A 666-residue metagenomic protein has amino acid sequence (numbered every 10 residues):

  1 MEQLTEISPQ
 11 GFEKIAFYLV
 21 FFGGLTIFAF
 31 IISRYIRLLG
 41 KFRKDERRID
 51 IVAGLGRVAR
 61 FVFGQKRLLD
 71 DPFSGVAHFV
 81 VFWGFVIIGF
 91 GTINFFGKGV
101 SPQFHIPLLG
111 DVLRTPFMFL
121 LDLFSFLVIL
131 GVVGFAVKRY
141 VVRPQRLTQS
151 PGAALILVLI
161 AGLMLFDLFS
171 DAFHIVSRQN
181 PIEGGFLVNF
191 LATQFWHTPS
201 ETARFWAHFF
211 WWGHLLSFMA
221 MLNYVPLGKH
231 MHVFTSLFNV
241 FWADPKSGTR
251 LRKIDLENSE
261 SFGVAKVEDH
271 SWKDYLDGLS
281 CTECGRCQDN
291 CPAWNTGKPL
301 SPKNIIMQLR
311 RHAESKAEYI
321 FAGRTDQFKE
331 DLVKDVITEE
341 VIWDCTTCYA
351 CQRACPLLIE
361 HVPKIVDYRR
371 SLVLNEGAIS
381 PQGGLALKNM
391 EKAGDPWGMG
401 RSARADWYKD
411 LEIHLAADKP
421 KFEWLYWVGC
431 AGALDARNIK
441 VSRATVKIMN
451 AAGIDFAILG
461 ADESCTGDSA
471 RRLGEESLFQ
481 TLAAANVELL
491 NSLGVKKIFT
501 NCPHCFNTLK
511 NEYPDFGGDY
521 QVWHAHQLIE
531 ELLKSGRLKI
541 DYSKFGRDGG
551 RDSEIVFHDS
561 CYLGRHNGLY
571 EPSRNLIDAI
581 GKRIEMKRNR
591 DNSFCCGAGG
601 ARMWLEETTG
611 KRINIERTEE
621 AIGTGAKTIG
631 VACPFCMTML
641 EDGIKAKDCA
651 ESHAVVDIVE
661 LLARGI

Functional and structural regions predicted by a protein language model:
M1-I7, G99-P116, A172-W206: Membrane-interfacial helical/loop segments at transmembrane boundaries in membrane proteins
E2-G134, D269-G278, K303-I306, A313-G517 (+1 more regions): Iron-sulfur-cluster electron-transfer modules
V20-F28, I129, A161-G162, F205-F241: Alpha-helical membrane-embedded segments
F28-R47, G97-P102, G134-A154, F169-E183 (+4 more regions): Juxtamembrane/interface segments at transmembrane-helix termini
R47-R48, D70-V76, L109-L120, V141-G162 (+1 more regions): Membrane-interface segments at loop-to-transmembrane junctions
F79-G91, I156-R178: Hydrophobic alpha-helical membrane-insertion segments
E183, W206, L222-C345, A393: Ferredoxin-type iron-sulfur electron-transfer modules and their immediate structural context
V428-H524, E530, Y562-I666: Cofactor-cradling patches in redox/metallo enzymes
